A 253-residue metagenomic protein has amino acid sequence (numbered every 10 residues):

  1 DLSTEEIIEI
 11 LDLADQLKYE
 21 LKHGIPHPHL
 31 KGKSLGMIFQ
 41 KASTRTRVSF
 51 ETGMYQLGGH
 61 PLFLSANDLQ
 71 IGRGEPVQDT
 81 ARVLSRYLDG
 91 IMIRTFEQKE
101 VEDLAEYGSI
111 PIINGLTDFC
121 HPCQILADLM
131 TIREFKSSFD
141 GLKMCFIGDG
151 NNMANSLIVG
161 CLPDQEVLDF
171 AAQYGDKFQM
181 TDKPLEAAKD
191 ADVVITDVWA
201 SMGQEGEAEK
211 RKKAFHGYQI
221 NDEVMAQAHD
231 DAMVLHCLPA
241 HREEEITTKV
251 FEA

Functional and structural regions predicted by a protein language model:
D1-V48, T52: Positively charged, low-complexity intrinsically disordered leader regions
I25, A81-R82, D89-G160, H236: Anion-binding alpha/beta catalytic cores of soluble intermediary-metabolism enzymes, centered on
L30-L35, D140-L142, D231: Phosphate-coordination loops involved in phosphoryl transfer and adenosine-cofactor binding
S34-Y87: Active-site cofactor/substrate anionic-group-binding motifs, chiefly glycine- and Lys/Arg-rich phosphate-binding loops
Q40-T52, E134-T196: Glycine-rich phosphate/diphosphate-binding loop of Rossmann-like nucleotide-binding domains
L57, Y87, Y107-S109, Y174 (+3 more regions): Short, structured coil segments at secondary-structure junctions
S85, A105, F139, A187-K189 (+1 more regions): A short, aliphatic-rich alpha-helical micro-motif
A171-T248: Rossmann-like adenosine-cofactor binding region
